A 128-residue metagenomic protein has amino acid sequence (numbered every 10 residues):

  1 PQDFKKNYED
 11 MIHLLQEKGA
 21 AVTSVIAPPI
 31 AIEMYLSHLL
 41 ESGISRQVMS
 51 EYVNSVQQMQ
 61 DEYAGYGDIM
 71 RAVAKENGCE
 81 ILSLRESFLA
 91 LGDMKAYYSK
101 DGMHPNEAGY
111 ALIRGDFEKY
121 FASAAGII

Functional and structural regions predicted by a protein language model:
P1-I128: Alpha-helical cap/lid subdomain in secreted, periplasmic, or secretory-pathway luminal O-acyl-processing enzymes
